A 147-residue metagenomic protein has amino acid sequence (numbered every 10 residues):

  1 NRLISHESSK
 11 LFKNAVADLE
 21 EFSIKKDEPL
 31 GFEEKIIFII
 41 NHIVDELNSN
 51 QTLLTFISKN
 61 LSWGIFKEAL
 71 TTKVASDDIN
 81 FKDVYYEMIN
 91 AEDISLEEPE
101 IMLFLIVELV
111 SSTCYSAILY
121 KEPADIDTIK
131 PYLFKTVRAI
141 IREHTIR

Functional and structural regions predicted by a protein language model:
N1, S9, P29, E33 (+3 more regions): Short, structured helix-loop boundary elements
N1-A15, I57, D77: Alpha-helical DNA-contacting segments of helix-turn-helix folds
R2, H6, K10, H42 (+4 more regions): Short, residue-level hotspots on alpha-helical faces of the histone-fold and other alpha-helical interaction modules
H6-E7, K13, A17-S49, I106: Hydrophobic alpha-helical connector segments
V16, E20, E34, D45-E46 (+4 more regions): Amphipathic alpha-helical packing segments from all-alpha helical-bundle domains
E20-D27, I57-F66: Short linear capping/connector segments at secondary-structure termini
T55, K59, M88-T136, H144-R147: Hydrophobic/aromatic-rich alpha-helical bundle segments in the mid-to-C-terminal region
